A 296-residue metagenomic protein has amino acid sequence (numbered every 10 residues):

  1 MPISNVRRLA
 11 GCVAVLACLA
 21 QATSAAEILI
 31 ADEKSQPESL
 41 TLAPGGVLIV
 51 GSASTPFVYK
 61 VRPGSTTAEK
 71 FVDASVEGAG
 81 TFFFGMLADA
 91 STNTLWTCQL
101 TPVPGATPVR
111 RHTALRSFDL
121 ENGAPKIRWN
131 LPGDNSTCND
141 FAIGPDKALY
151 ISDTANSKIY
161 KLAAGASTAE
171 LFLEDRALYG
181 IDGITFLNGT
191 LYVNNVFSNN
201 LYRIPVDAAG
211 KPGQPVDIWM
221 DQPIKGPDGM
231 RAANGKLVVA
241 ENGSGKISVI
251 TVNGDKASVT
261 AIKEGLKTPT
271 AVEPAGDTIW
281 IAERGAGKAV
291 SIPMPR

Functional and structural regions predicted by a protein language model:
P2-C12: Bacterial N-terminal signal peptides that target proteins for export
A26-A31, T67-E77, A124-L131, T168-E174 (+2 more regions): A short beta-strand motif characteristic of beta-propeller blades
I30-L48, V76-L100, L131-L149, D175-Y192 (+4 more regions): Beta-rich, blade/repeat-based domains predominating in secreted/periplasmic proteins but also intracellular
A53, L100-P102, T154-N156, V196-F197 (+3 more regions): Short loop/turn segments immediately following the C-termini of beta-strands
F57-Y59, T113-R116, K158-Y160, N200-Y202 (+2 more regions): A short loop-to-beta-strand structural motif that recurs across blades of beta-propeller domains
R62-T66, D119-A124, A163-S167, P205-G210 (+2 more regions): Short loop/turn segments that connect beta-strands within beta-propeller blades
C98-R111: Short, conserved, GDST-rich strand-edge loop motifs in beta-rich repeat architectures
V109-P145: Asp-box/WD-like beta-propeller blade repeats and closely related beta-sheet repeat scaffolds
